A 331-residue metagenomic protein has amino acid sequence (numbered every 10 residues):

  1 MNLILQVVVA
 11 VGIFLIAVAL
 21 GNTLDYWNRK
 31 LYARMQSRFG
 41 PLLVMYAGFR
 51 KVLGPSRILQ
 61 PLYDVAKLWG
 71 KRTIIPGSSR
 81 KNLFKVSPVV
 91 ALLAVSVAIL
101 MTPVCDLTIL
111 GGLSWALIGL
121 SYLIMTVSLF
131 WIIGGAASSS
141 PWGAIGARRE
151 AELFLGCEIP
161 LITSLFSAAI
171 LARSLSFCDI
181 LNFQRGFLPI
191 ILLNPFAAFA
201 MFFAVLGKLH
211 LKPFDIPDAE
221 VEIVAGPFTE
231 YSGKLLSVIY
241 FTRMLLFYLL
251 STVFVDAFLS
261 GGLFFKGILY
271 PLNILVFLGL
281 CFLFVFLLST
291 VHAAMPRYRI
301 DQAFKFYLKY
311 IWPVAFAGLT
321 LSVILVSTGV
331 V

Functional and structural regions predicted by a protein language model:
M1-V331: Alpha-helical transmembrane segments of multi-pass membrane proteins predominantly involved in bioenergetics
